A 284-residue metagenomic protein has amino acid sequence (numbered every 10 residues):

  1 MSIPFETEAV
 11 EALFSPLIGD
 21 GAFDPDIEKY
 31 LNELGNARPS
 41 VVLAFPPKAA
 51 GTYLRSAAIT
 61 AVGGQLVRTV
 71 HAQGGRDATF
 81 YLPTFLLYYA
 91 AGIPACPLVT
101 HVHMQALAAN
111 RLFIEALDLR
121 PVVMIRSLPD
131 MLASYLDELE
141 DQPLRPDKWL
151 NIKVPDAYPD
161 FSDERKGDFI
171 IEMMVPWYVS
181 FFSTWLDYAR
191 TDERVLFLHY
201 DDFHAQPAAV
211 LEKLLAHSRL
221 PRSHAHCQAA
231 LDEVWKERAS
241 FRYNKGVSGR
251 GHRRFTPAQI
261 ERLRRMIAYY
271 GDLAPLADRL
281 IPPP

Functional and structural regions predicted by a protein language model:
S2-P155, G167-L198, R265-P283: PAPS-dependent sulfotransferase catalytic domain
A44, T191-H217: Phosphate-binding beta-loop-alpha motif at adenosine-nucleotide cofactor sites
V62-G64, V210-S223: Non-catalytic, well-ordered alpha-helical segments in soluble enzyme domains
V67-V70, R219-L231, L273: Short, surface-exposed acidic
Y158-E164: Acidic, metal/cofactor-coordinating or nucleic-acid-engaging core segments within structured domains
F169-M173, F197-D202, G246-T256: Active-site rim elements
S180, T184, A209-K213, R262: Alpha-helical elements of Rossmann-like donor-binding domains used by nucleotide-donor carbohydrate transfer enzymes
Q228-A274: PAPS-dependent sulfotransferase catalytic core
